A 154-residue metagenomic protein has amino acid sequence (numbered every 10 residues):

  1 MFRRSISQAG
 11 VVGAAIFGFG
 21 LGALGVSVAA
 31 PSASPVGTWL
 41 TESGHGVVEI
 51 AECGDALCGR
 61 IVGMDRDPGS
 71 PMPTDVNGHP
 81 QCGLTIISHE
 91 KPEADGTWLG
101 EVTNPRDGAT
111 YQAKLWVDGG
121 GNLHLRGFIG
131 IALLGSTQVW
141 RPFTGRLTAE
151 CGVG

Functional and structural regions predicted by a protein language model:
M1-I6: N-terminal secretory signal peptides that target proteins for export/translocation
G10-A23: Bacterial N-terminal signal peptides
V28-T38: N-terminal helix-cap/turn-to-beta initiation motif at the start of protein domains
P35-V36, E42-Q112, G145: Central antiparallel beta-sheet cores of small beta-barrel/beta-sandwich binding domains
L40-T41, I129: Non-cytosolic beta-sheet module surface loops
W98-L99, A109-L115, G120-V139: Surface-exposed interaction patches
G130-G154: Edge beta-strand at a domain terminus
